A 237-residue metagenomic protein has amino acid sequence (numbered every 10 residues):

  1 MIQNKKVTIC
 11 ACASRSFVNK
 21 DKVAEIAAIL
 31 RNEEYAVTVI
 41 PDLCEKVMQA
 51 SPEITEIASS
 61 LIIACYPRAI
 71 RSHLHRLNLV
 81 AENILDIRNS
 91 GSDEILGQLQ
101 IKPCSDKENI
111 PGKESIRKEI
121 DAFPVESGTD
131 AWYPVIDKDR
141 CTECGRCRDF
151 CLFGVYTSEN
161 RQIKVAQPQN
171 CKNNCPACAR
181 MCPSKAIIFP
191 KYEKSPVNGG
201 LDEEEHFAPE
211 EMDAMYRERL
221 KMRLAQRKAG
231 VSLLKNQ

Functional and structural regions predicted by a protein language model:
M1-A131: Iron-sulfur-associated redox domains of electron-transfer enzymes in respiratory and anaerobic energy metabolism
M1-K5, P168-Q237: Flanking helices and flexible, charged tails adjoining ferredoxin-like Fe-S electron-transfer domains in multi-subunit
C12-S16, K46-V47, S60, C65-A69 (+2 more regions): Local cysteine-cluster metal-coordination motifs and their immediate loop/turn environment, predominantly Fe-S cluster
L30, S51, H75, V80-A81 (+7 more regions): Alpha-helix boundary/interfacial micro-motifs
V39-P41, D137, E211: Helix N-cap / beta->alpha transition motif
S92-I95, C144, R217: Short alpha-helical interface patches
A122-E143, G154-R180, F189-N198: Ferredoxin-like iron-sulfur electron-transfer modules
